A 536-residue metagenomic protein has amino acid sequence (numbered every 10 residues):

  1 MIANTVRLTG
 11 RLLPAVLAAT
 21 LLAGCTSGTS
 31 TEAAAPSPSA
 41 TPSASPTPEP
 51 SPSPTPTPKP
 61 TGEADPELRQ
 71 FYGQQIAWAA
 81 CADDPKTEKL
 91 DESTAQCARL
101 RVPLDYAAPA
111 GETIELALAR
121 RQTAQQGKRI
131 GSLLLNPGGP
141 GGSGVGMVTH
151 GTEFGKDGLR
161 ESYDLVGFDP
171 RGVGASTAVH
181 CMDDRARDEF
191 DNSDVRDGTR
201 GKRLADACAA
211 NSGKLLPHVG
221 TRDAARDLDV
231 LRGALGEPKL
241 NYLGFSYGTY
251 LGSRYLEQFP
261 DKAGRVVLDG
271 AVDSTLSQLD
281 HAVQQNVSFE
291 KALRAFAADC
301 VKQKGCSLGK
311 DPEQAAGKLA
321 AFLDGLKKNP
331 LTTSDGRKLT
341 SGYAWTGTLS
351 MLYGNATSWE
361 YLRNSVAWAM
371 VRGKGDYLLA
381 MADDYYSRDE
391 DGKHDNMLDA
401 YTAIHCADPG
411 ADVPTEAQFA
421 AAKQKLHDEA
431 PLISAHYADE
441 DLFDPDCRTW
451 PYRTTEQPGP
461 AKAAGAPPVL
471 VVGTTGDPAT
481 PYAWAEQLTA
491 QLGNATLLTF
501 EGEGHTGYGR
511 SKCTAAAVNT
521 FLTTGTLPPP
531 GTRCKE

Functional and structural regions predicted by a protein language model:
I2-L13: Bacterial N-terminal signal peptides that target proteins for export
T20-G24: C-terminal motif of bacterial Sec signal peptides marking the signal peptidase cleavage site
T26-T29: Bacterial signal peptide processing site
A35-T61: Ser/Thr-rich, Proline-interspersed low-complexity disordered segments
P58-W345, A403, P409-E536: Gly/Pro-rich cap/lid or specificity-loop segments adjacent to the active site
V272-E290, T348, R363-S365, K374-H394: Flexible "cap/lid" loop of the alpha/beta hydrolase fold
L331-W345, Y353-S358, D391-D399: Structural motif
D376-P409, V413-P414, F419-K423: Long, low-complexity segments enriched in small/aliphatic residues
